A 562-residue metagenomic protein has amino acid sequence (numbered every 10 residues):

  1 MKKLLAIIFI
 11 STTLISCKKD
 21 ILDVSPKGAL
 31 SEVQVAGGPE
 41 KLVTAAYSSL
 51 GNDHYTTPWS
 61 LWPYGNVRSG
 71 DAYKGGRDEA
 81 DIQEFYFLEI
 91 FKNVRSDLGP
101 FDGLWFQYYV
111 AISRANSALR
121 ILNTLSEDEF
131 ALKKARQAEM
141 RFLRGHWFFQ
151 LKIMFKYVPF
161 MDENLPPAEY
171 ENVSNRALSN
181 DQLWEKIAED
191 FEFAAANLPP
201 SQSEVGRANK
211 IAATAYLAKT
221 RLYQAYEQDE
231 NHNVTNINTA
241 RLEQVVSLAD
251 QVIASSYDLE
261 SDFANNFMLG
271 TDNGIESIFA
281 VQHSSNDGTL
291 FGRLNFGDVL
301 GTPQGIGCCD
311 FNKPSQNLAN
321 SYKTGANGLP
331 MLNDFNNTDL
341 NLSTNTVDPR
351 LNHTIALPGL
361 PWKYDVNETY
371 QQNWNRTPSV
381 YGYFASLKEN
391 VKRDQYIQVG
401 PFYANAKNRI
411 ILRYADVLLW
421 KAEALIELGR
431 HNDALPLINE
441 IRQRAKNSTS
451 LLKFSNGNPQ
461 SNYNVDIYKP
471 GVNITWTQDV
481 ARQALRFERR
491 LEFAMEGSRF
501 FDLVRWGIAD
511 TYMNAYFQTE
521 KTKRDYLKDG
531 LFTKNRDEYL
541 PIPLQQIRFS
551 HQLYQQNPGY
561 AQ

Functional and structural regions predicted by a protein language model:
M1-P26: Bacterial Sec-dependent N-terminal signal peptides
C17, P39, A72, D78 (+8 more regions): Long, intrinsically disordered, low-complexity segments
C17-N66, A326-M331, Y539, P543 (+1 more regions): Membrane-proximal, proline-rich intrinsically disordered regions
A36, E40-D53, D78-F155, E171-E185 (+10 more regions): Conserved, well-structured interaction surfaces
Q137, R144, L217, Q224 (+2 more regions): Structural register within alpha-helical repeat arrays
K152-I153, P159, Q202, T220-H232 (+1 more regions): Short coil/turn linking the two alpha-helices of tandem helical-hairpin repeats
